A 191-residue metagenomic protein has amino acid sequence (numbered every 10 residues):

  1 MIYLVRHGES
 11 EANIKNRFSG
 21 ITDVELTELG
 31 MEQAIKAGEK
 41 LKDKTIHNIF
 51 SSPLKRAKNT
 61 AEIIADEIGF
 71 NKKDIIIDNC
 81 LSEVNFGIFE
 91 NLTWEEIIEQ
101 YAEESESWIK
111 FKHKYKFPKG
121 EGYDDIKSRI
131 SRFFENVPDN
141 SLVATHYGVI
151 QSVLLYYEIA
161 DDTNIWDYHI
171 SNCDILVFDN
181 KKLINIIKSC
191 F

Functional and structural regions predicted by a protein language model:
M1-Y3: Extreme N-terminal starter segment of soluble prokaryotic enzymes
G8, Y147: Active-site metal-binding loops of divalent metal-dependent hydrolases
E9-F70, E121: Active-site-proximal alpha-helix that buttresses catalytic centers in soluble enzyme cores
E25, I68-R129: Phosphate-handling substructures
I46-C80, L155, D179-F191: Conserved histidine-centered catalytic loops in small-molecule metabolism enzymes
S51-S52, S128, A144-T145: Short beta-strand scaffold positions
R56, V149-I150: Alpha-helix capping/helix-boundary segments
A160-N185: Domain-level recognition of soluble alpha/beta enzyme cores, biased toward histidine phosphatases/phosphomutases
